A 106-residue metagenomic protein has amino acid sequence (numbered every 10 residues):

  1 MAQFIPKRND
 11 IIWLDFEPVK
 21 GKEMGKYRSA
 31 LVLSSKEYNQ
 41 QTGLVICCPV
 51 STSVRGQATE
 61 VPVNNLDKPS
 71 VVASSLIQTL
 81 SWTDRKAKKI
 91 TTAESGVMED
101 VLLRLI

Functional and structural regions predicted by a protein language model:
M1-I106: Conserved functional hotspots at enzyme active or ligand-binding sites that engage polyanionic ligands
